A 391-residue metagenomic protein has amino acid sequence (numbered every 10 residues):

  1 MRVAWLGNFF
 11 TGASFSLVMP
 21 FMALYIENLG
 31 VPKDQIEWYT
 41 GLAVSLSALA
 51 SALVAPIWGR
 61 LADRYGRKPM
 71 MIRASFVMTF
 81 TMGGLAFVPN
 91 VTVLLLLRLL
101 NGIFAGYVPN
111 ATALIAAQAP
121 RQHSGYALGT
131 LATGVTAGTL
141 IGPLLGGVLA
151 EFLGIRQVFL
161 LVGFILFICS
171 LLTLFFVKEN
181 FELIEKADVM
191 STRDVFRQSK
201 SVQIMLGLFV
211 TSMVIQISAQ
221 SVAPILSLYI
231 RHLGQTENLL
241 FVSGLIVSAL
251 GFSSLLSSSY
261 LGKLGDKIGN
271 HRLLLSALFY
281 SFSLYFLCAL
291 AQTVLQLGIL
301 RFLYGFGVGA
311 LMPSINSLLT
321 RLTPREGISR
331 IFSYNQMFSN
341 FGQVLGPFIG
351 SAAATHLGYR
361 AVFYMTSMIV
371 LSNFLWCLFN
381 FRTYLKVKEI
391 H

Functional and structural regions predicted by a protein language model:
M1, E179-L208, H391: Juxtamembrane intracellular "pre-TM" segments in multi-pass secondary transporters
M1-L24, N28, S201-A219, F302: Pair of pore-lining "gating" transmembrane helices in MFS-fold secondary transporters
F21-E37, I225-F241: Short amphipathic helix-loop junctions that connect adjacent transmembrane helices in Major Facilitator Superfamily/SLC
L42-W58, S248-Y260: Central cavity-lining transmembrane alpha-helices of secondary-active solute carriers, predominantly the Major
L53-P89, G265-H271: Conserved MFS/SLC helix-loop-helix module at the cytosolic interface between two early adjacent transmembrane helices
T81, T92-L100, L284, L295-L303: Paired small-residue
L97-V135, L318: Cytoplasmic helix-loop-helix junction between adjacent transmembrane helices in 12-TM secondary transporters
V158-F175, F363-F379: Symmetry-related core transmembrane helices of the 12-TM Major Facilitator Superfamily/SLC fold
